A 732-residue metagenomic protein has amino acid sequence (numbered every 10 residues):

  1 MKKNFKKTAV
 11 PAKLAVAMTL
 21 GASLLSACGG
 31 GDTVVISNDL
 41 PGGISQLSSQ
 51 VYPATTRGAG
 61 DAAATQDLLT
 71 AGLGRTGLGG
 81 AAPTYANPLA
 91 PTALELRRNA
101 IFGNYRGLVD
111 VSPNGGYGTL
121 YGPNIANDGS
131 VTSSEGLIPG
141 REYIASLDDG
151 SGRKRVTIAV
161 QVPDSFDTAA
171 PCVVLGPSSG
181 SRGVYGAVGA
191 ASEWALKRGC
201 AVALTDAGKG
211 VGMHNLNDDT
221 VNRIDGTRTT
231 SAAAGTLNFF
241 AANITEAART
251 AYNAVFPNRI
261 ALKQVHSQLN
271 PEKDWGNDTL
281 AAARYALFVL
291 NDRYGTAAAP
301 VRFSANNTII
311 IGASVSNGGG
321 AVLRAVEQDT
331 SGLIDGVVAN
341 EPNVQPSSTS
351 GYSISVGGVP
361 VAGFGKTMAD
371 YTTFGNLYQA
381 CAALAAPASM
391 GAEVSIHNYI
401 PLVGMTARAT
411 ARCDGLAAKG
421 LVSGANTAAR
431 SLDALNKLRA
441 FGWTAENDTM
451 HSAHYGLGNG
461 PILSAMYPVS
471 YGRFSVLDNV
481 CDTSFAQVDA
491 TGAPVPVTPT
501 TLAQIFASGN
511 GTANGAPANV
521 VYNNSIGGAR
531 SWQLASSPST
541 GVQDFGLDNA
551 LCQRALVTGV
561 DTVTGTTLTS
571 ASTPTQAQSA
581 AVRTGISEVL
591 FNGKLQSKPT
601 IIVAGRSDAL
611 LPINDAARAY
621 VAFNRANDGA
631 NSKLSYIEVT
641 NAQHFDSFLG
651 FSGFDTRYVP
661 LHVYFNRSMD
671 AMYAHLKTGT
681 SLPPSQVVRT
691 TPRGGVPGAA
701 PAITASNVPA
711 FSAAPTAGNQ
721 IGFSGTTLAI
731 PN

Functional and structural regions predicted by a protein language model:
M1, A15, F648: Alpha-helical and His/Cys-centered functional microenvironments
M1-V10: N-terminal secretory signal peptides that target proteins for export/translocation
P11-A17: Sec-dependent signal peptide recognition, specifically the positively charged N-region followed immediately by
L20: Conserved C-terminal "lid"/linker of ANL adenylate-forming enzymes
S23-A27: C-terminal motif of bacterial Sec signal peptides marking the signal peptidase cleavage site
G30: Catalytic/regulatory signature loops of cyclic-dinucleotide turnover enzymes and related class III nucleotidyl cyclases
T33-N732: C-terminal His-loop and adjacent cap/lid subdomain of alpha/beta-hydrolase
